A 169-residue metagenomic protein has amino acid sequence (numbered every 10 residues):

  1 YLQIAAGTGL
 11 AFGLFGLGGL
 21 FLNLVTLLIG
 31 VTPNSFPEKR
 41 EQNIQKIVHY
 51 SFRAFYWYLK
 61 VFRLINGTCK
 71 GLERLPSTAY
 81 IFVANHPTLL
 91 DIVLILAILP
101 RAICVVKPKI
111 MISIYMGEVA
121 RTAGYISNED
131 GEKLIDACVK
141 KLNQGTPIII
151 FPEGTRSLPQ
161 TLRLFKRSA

Functional and structural regions predicted by a protein language model:
Y1-Y80: Membrane-anchoring hydrophobic helices of lipid-metabolizing enzymes
V61-A169: Soluble catalytic domains of membrane acyltransferases
